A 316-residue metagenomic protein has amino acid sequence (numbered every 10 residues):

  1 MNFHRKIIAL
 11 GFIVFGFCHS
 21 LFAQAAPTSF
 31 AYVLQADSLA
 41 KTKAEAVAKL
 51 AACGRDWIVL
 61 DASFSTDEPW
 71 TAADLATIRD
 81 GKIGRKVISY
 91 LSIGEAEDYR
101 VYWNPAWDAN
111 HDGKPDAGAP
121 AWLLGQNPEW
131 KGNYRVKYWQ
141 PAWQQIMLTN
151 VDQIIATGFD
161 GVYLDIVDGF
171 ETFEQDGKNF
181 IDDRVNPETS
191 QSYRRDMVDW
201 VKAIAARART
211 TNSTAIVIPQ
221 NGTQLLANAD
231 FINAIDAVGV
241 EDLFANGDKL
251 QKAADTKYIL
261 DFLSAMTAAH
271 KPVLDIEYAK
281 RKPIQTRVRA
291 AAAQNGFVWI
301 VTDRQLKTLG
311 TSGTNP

Functional and structural regions predicted by a protein language model:
M1-A9: Bacterial N-terminal signal peptides that target proteins for export
F3, L21-F22: Short, aromatic- and cysteine-enriched interfacial helices/patches that mediate contacts at lipid membranes
A9-S20: Bacterial N-terminal signal peptides
Q24-P316: Glycan-processing catalytic domains of CAZymes
